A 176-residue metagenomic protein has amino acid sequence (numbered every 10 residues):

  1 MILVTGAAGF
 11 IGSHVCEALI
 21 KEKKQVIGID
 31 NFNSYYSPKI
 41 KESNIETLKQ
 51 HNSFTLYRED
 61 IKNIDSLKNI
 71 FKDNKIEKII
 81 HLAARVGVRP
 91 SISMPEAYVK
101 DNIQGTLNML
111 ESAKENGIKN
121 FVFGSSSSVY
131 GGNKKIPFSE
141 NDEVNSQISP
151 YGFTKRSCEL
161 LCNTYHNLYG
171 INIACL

Functional and structural regions predicted by a protein language model:
M1-L176: N-terminal Rossmann-like NAD(P)+-binding domain of SDR-like oxidoreductases, especially those catalyzing
